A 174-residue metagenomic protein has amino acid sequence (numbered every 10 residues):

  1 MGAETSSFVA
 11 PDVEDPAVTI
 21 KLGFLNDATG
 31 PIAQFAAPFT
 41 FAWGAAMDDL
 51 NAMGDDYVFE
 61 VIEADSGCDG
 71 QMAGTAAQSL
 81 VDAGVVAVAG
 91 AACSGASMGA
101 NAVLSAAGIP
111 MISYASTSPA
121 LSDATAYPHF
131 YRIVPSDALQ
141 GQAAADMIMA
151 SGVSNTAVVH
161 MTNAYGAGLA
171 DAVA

Functional and structural regions predicted by a protein language model:
G2-L22, A52-V58, M149-S154: Immediate post-signal peptide segment of exported/extracytoplasmic ligand-binding proteins
S7-P16, I20-G44, A64-G70, A92-G95 (+1 more regions): Extracytoplasmic "Venus flytrap"
F8, V85-A174: Extracytoplasmic ligand/sensor domains, especially the bilobed periplasmic-binding protein
A17-T19, D56, C68, A83 (+1 more regions): Extracytoplasmic
T40-V61: Signal peptide-proximal N-terminal region of secreted/periplasmic/extracellular or secretory-lumen proteins
A42-A45, M72-A76, Q140-A144: Well-ordered alpha-helical segments embedded in enzymatic catalytic cores
A45-D48, Q78, A102, D146: Surface-exposed charge patches
I62-E63, G67-V86, D146-A150: Short, well-structured alpha-helical segments in soluble
